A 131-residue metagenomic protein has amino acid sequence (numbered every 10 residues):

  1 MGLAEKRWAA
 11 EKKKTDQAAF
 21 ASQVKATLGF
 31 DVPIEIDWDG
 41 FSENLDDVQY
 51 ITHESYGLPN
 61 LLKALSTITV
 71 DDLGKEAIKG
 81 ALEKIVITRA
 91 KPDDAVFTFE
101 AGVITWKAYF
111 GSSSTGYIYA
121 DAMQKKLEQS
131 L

Functional and structural regions predicted by a protein language model:
M1-F30: N-terminal low-complexity, Pro/Thr/Ser-rich intrinsically disordered segments that act as propeptides or flexible
R7, E11, Q23, N60 (+2 more regions): Charge-rich, solvent-exposed alpha-helical interaction surfaces
L28-T52: Acidic/histidine-rich, surface-exposed loop or edge segments in extracytoplasmic proteins
L45-S114: Auxiliary, metal-adjacent structural segments of Zn-dependent hydrolase domains
W106, G111-L131: Active-site recognition of the HExxH zinc-binding catalytic motif
